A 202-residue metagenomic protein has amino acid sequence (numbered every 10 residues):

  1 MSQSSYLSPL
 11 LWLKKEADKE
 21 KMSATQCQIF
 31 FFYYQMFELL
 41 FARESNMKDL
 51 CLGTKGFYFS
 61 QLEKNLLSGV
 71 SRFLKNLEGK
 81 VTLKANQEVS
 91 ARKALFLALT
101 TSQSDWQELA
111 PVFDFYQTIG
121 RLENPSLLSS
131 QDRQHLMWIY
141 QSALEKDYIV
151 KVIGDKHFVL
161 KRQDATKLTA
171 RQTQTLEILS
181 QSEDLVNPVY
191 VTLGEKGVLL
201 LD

Functional and structural regions predicted by a protein language model:
M1-D202: Domain-edge interaction signal
